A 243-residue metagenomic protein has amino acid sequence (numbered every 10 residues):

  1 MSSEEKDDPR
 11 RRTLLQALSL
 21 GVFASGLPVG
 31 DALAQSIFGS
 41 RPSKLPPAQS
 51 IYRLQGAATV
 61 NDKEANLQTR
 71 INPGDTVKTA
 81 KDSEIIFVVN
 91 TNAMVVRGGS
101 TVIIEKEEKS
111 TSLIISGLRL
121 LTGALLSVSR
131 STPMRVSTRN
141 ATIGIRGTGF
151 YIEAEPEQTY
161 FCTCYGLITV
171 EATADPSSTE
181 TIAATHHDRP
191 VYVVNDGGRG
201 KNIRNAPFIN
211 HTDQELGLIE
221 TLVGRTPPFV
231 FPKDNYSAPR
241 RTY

Functional and structural regions predicted by a protein language model:
M1-P9, L20: Secretory targeting signals
L14, L18-T69, P73, V88-P190 (+1 more regions): Flexible, surface-exposed loop/linker segments and immediately adjacent secondary-structure boundaries
V77-T79: A short, solvent-exposed beta-strand micro-motif common in secreted/extracellular proteins
S83-I85: Short, charged beta-turn/beta-strand-edge "cap" motif at the junction between a beta-strand and an adjacent loop
